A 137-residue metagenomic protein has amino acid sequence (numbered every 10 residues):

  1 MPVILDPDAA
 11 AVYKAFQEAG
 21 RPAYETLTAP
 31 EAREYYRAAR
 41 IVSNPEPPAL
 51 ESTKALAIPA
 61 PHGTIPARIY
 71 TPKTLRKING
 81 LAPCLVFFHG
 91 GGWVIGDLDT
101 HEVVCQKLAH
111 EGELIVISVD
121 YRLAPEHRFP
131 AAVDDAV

Functional and structural regions predicted by a protein language model:
M1-I69: A glycine/proline-hinged amphipathic helix-loop "lid/cap" segment that gates access to hydrophobic ligand pockets
K73, D120-A124: Short beta-to-alpha linker loops that shape the active-site pocket of alpha/beta-hydrolase fold enzymes
N79-G91: Short beta-strand element of the alpha/beta-hydrolase
D97-T100, D135: Short secondary-structure boundary/capping elements
D99-V119: Short amphipathic alpha-helix adjacent to the substrate-entry channel of hydrolases
H127-V137: Alpha/beta-hydrolase active-site loop
